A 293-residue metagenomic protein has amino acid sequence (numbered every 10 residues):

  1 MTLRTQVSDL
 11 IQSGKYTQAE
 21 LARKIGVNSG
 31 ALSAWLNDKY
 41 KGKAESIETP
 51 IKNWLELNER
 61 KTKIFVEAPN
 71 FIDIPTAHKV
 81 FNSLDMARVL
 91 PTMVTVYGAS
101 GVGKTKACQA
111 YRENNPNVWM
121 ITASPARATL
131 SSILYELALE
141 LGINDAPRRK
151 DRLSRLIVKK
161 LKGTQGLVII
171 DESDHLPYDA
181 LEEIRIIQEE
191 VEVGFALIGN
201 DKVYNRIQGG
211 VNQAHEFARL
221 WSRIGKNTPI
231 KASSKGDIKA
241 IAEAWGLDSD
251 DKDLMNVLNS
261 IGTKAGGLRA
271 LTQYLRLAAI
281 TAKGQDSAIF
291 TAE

Functional and structural regions predicted by a protein language model:
M1-N53, K235-E293: C-terminal alpha-helical "lid" subdomain
F71-R88: Pre-Walker A adenine-sensing motif
R88-A110, P125-A126: Walker A/P-loop nucleotide-binding motif
M93-S100, I187-E216: Sensor-1/coupling segment of RecA-like P-loop NTPase cores
N115-A126: Conserved catalytic segments around the Walker B and adjacent sensor/switch elements of P-loop NTPase domains
N117, G210-K231: A short helix-turn-beta junction within AAA+ P-loop NTPase domains corresponding to the substrate/partner-engaging
S124-L139: Conserved phosphate-binding/catalytic loops and adjacent sensor/switch elements of nucleotide-binding enzymes, spanning
T129-I133, N144-E183, E189-A196, S233-I241 (+3 more regions): Mid-core helix/loop region of P-loop NTP-binding domains shared across ATPases and GTPases
